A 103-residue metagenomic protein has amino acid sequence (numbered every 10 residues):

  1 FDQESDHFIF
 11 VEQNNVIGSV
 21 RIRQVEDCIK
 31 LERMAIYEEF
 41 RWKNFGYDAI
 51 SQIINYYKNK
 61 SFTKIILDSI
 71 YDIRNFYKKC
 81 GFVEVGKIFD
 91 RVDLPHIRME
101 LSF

Functional and structural regions predicted by a protein language model:
F1-Q3: Short loop/turn motifs at secondary-structure junctions and domain boundaries
I9, N15-R23, K30-A35: Conserved beta-strand in the GNAT
F10-Q13, L101-F103: Active-site beta-strand termini and strand-to-loop segments that position acidic
Q24-E32, R41-W42, V92-H96: A conserved beta-turn-beta hairpin within the catalytic core of GNAT-like acetyltransferases that forms part
I36, W42-N55: Conserved acetyl-CoA-binding loop-helix of GNAT-fold acetyltransferases
A49, I73-F76: Conserved short alpha-helix immediately C-terminal to the canonical SAM/SAH-binding motif I of Rossmann-like
Y57-I70: Conserved GNAT acetyl-CoA-binding A-motif
I66-D68, K78, V83-R98: Conserved catalytic-core motifs of GNAT/GCN5-like acyltransferases
